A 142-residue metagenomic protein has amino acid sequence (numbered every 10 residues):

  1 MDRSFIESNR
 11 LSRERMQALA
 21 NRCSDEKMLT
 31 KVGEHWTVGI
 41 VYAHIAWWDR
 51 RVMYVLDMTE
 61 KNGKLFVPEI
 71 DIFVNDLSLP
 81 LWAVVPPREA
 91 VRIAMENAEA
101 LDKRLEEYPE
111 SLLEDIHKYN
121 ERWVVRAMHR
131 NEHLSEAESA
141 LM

Functional and structural regions predicted by a protein language model:
M1-D25, W47-D57, A127-M128: Alpha-helical bundle segments that constitute or directly flank the non-heme di-iron/ferroxidase center
M1-S4, R51-A100, M142: Short, helix-capping/interhelical loops that line the mouth of catalytic, cofactor-, or ligand-binding pockets
D2-N9, V38, A90-A94, W123-R126 (+1 more regions): Hydrophobic packing residues in well-ordered alpha-helices of helical domains and bundles
N9-R13, D49, A94-L105, R130: Hydrophobic faces of stable alpha-helices that mediate helix-helix packing
Q17-A20, G39-Y42, M53, V91 (+4 more regions): Non-transmembrane alpha-helical segments in soluble domains of secreted/periplasmic/extracellular proteins
C23-S24, P86, P109: Residues that cap or delimit alpha-helices
E26-T30: Short, charged helix-helix connector/hinge segments
K31-F73, E110-M142: Short, contiguous alpha-helical
